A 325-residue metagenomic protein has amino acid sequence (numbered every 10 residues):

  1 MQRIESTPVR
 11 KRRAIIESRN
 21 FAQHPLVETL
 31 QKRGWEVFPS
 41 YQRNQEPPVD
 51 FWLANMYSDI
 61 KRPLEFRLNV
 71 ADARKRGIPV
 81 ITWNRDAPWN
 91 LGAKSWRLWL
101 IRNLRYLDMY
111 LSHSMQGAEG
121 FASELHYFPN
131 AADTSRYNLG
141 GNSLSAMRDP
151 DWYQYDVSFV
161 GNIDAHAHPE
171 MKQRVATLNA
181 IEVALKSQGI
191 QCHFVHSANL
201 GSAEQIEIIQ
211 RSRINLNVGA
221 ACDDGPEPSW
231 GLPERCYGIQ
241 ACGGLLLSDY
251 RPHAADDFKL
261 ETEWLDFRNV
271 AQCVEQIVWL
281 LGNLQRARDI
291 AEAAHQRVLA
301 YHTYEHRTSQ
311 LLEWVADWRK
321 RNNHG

Functional and structural regions predicted by a protein language model:
M1-N69, W83-A254, W318: Nucleotide-sugar donor-binding catalytic core of glycosyltransferases
R74-N84: Short beta-strand/loop segments at the ligand-binding rim of alpha/beta enzyme cores
W264-V270, W279-L284: Conserved acidic donor-binding segment of nucleotide-sugar-dependent glycosyltransferases
C273: Catalytic phosphate/metal-binding cores of nucleic-acid and nucleotide-processing enzymes, i.e., regions that mediate
Q276: Short amphipathic alpha-helices within nucleic acid-binding modules
G282-V315: A charged, aromatic-enriched C-terminal amphipathic alpha-helix characteristic of glycosyltransferases across folds
A316-G325: Generic C-terminal helix-cap and adjacent flexible tail
